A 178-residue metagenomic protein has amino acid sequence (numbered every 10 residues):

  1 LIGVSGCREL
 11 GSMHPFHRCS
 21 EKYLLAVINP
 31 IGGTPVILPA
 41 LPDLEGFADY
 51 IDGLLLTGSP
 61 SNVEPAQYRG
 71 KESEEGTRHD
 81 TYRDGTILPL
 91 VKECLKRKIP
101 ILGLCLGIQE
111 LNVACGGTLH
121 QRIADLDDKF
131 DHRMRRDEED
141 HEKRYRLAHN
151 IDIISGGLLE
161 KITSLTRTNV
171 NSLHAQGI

Functional and structural regions predicted by a protein language model:
L1-L102, V113-H120, A124-N169, A175: N-terminal beta1-alpha1 cap of cysteine-dependent amidohydrolase-like domains
C105: Conserved G/P- and acidic residue-centered "switch" motifs that form tight phosphate/ATP-binding loops in soluble
I108-E110: Active-site-proximal alpha-helical scaffold in enzymes
